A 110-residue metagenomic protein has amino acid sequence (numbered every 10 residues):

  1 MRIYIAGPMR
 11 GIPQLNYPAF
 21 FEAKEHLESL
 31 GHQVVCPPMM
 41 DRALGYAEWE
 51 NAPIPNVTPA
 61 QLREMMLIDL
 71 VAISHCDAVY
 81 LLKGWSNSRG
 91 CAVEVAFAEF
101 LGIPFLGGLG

Functional and structural regions predicted by a protein language model:
M1-G110: Conserved catalytic or regulatory cores that recognize and/or transform ribose-phosphate-containing ligands
